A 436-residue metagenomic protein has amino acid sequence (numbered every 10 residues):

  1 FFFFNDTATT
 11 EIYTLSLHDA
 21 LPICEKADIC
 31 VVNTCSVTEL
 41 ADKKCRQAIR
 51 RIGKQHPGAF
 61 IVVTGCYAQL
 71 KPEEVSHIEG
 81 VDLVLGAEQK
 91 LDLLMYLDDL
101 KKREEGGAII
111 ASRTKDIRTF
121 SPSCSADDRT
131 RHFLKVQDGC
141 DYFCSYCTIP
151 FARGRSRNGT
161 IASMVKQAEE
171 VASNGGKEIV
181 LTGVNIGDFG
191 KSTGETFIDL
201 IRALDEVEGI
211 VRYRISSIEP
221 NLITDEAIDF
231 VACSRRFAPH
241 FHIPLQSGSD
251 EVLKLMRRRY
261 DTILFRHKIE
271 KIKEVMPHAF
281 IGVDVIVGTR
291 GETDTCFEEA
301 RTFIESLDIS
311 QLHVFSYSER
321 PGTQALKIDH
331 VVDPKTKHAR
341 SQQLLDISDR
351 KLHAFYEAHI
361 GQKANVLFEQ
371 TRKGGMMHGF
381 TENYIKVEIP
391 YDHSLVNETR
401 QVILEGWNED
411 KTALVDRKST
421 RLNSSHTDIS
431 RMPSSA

Functional and structural regions predicted by a protein language model:
F1-T7, G187: Right-handed beta-helix
D6-L21, L422-S425, P433: Short, small-residue-biased leader/transition segments that mark boundaries at the very start of proteins
S16-D188, E226, F241, I263-E274 (+5 more regions): Proteins enriched for Cys/Gly/acidic motifs involved in redox and nucleic-acid/cofactor modification
V31, C66, L93, L181 (+7 more regions): Residue-level signal for inorganic ion chemistry
I61-V62, L70-K71, S173-F297, E305: Conserved SAM/AdoMet-binding glycine-rich loop
F189-D205, G209, M256-R259, E319-R350: Radical SAM enzyme [4Fe-4S]-AdoMet core and its adjacent flexible, acidic and glycine-rich loops/tails across
K327-R421: Terminal RNA-binding accessory module
